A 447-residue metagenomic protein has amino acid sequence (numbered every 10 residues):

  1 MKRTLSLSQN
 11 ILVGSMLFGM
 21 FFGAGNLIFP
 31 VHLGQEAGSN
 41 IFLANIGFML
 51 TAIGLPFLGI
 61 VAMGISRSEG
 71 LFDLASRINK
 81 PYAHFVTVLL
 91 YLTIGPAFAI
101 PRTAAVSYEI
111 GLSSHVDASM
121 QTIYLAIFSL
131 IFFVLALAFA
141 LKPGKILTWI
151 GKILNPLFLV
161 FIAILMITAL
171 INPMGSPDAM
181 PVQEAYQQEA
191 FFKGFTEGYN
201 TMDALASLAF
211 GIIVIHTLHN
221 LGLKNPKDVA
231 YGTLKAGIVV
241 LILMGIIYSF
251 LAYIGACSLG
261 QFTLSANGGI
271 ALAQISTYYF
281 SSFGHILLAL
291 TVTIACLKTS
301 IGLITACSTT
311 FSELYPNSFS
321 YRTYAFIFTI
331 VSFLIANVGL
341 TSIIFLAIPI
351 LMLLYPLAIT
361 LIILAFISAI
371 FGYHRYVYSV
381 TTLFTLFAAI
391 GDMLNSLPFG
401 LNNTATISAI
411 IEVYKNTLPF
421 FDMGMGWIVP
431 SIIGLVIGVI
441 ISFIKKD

Functional and structural regions predicted by a protein language model:
L12, M20-F21, V86-L89, V116-L141 (+8 more regions): Transmembrane alpha-helical segments of multi-pass small-molecule transport proteins
L12-F22, M166-G175, E184-L251, L287-T299 (+2 more regions): Hydrophobic, membrane-embedded alpha-helices of multi-pass small-molecule transporters
H32, A83-D117, C296-E313: Hydrophobic transmembrane alpha-helices that form the core helical bundles of multi-pass secondary transporters
I65-D73, F132-L154, N220-L223, F333-L346 (+1 more regions): Membrane-water interface regions at transmembrane-helix termini and the short interhelical loops of multi-pass membrane
P96, I100, L159-Y186, A204-L205 (+4 more regions): Hydrophobic alpha-helical segments and their helix-loop junctions in multi-pass secondary transporters
L141-A169, A347-I359, Y378-A388: Membrane-interface loop-to-helix entry segments
N172, H374-D447: A generic transmembrane alpha-helix motif of multi-pass inner-membrane proteins
I242-A271: Extracellular/periplasmic helix-exit of transmembrane alpha-helices
